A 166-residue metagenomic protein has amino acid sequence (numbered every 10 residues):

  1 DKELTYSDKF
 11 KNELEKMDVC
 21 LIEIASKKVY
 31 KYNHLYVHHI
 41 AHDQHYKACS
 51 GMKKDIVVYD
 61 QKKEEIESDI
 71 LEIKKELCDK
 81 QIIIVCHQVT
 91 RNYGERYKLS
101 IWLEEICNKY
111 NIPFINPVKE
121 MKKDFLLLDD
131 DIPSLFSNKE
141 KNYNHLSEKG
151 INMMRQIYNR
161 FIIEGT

Functional and structural regions predicted by a protein language model:
D1-D18: Basic, amphipathic N-terminal segments that precede the first structured/catalytic domain
T5-S7, I56-I73, Y93-E104, I151-Q156: Well-ordered, non-membrane alpha-helical segments in soluble/globular domains
E13, E65-V85, E105-I115, F161-I162: A structural motif corresponding to the C-terminal end of an alpha-helix and its immediate exit/capping segment
D18-L21, Q81: Structural motif
K31-E64: A solvent-exposed, charged loop/short amphipathic helix patch at secondary-structure junctions
K53, L71-K98, K119-E120: Active-site segments of SGNH/GDSL-like serine hydrolases that catalyze O-acetyl group transfer/hydrolysis on lipids
V89-T166: Catalytic His-Asp segment of secreted/periplasmic serine-dependent ester chemistry enzymes
